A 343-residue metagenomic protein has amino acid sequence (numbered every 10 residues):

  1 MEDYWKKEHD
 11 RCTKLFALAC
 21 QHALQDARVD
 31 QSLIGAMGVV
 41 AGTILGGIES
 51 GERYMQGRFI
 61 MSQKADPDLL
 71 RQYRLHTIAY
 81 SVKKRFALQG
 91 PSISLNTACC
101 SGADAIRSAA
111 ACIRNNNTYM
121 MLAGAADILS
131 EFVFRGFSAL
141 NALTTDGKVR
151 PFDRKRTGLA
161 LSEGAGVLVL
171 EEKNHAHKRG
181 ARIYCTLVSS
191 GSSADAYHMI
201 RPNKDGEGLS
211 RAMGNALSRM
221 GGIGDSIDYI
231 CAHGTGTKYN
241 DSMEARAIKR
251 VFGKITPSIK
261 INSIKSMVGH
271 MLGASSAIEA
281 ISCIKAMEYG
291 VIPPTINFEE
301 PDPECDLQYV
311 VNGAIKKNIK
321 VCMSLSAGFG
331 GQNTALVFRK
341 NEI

Functional and structural regions predicted by a protein language model:
M1-A17, G46-S108, N117, R135-L161 (+1 more regions): Conserved catalytic cysteine-centered active-site region of acyl-thioester-dependent Claisen-condensing enzymes
M1-V40, G47, A212, A216-G224: Conserved active-site "lid/cap" helical segment
F16-V29, K83-F86, G90-A125, L161-A181 (+2 more regions): Active-site-proximal alpha-helical scaffold in enzymes
C20, V39, V82, G102 (+8 more regions): Conserved small-residue
L33-I34, G222-G224, P257, D306-I343: Flexible, low-complexity linker/loop segments at domain and module junctions
N117-A139, T145-T157, S190-K204, A232-D241 (+1 more regions): Acyl-CoA/ACP chain-elongation machinery
K148-M220, D228-Y229, I343: Condensing-enzyme catalytic core mediating Claisen C-C bond formation in acyl metabolism
K204-I230, G234-S258: A glycine- and small/hydrophobic-rich beta-loop-beta segment that serves as a flexible "lid/hinge" or phosphate-binding
